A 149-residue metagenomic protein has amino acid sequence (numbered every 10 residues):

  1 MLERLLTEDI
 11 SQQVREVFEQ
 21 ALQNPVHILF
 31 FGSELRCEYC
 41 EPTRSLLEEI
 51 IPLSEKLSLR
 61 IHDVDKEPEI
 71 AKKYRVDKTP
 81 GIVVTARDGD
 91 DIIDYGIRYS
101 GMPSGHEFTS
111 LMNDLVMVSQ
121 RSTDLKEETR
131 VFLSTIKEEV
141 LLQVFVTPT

Functional and structural regions predicted by a protein language model:
M1-P25, E107-K137: N-terminal leader/targeting and pre-domain segments
L6, Y39, P80, P103: Catalytic cores of large soluble enzymes that bind and process phosphate-bearing ligands
I10-S54, S134-T149: Local sequence-structure signature of Cys/Sec-based thiol-disulfide redox active-site neighborhoods
E34, E38, S58, Y99-M102: Short coil/turn segments at secondary-structure boundaries
E41-E48, E69, P80, T109 (+1 more regions): N-terminal, well-ordered alpha-helical segments
E55-L59, Y95, K137: A short helix-to-beta-strand connector/capping loop
K56-D88, L111: Thioredoxin-like thiol-disulfide oxidoreductase module
V83-T123: Non-catalytic, surface beta->alpha helical segment in thiol-disulfide oxidoreductase systems
